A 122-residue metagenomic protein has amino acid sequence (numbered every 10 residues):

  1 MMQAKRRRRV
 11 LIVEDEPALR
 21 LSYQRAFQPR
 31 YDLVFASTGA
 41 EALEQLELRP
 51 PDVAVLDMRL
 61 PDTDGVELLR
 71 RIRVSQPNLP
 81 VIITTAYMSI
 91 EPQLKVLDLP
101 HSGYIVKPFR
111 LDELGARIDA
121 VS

Functional and structural regions predicted by a protein language model:
E16-V34: Two-component/phosphorelay signaling modules centered on CheY-like receiver
F35-V53: Acidic, metal-coordinating helix/loop segments flanking the phosphotransfer/catalytic sites of two-component signaling
T38, D64-E67: Acidic catalytic/metal-coordinating carboxylates
E44, V66-P77: Short amphipathic alpha-helix used as the core "switch/output" element in two-component signaling
E67, M88-G103: Alpha4 helix (beta4-alpha4-beta5 surface) of REC/receiver domains from two-component response regulators
E91, F109-D119: C-terminal output helix
